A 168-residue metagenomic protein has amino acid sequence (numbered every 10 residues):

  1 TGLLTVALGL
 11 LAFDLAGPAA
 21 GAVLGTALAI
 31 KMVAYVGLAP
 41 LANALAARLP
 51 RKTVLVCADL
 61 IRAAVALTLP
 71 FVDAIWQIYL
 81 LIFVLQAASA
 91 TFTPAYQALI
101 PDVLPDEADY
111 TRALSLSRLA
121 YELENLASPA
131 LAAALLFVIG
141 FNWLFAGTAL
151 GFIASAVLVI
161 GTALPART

Functional and structural regions predicted by a protein language model:
T1-T168: Alpha-helical transmembrane-bundle signature of multi-pass membrane transport and export proteins
